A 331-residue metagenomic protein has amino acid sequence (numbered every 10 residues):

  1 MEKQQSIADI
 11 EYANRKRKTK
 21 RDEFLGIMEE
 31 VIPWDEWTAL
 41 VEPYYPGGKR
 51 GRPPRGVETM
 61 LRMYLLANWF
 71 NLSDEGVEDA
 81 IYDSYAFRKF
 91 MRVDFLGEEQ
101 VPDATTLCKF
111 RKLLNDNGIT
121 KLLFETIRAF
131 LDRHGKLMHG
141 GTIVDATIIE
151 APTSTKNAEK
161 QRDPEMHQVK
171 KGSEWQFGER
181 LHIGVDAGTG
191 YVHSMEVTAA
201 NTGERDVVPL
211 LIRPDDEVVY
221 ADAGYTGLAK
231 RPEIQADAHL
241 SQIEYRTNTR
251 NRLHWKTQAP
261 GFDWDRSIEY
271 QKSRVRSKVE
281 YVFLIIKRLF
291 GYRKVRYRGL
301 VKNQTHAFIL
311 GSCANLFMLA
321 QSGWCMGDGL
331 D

Functional and structural regions predicted by a protein language model:
M1-D35, E42-P43, C325-D331: Charged, often Cys/His-bearing segments associated with DNA-binding zinc-finger transcription factors
E2-A8, V57, L66, E75 (+5 more regions): Polybasic low-complexity intrinsically disordered regions
E2-S6, E11, E217-V218, A223-F308: Helix-centered, glycine/charged polyanion-binding patches within enzymatic domains that contact phosphate-containing
L25-A39, Y44-R50, T59-E75: A positively charged, amphipathic N-terminal helix/segment that binds anionic biomolecules
T38-P46, R128, F283, K287: Amphipathic, well-packed alpha-helical segments that form the structural scaffold of globular domains
P46-R52, Y297-L300: A short glycine/serine-rich beta->alpha loop
R88: Active-site-proximal cofactor/substrate-binding loop regions of enzyme domains
R266, L289, Q321-D331: A short, flexible helix-boundary coil/loop motif
